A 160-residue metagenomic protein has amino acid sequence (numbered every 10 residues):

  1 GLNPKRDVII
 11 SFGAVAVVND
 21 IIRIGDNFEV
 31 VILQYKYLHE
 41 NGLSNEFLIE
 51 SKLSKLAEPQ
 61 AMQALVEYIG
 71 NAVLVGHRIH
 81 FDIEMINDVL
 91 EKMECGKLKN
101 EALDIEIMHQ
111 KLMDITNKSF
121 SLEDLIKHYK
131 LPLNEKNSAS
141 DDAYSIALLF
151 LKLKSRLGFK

Functional and structural regions predicted by a protein language model:
G1-N87, K92, K97-K99, E123 (+1 more regions): Conserved non-catalytic scaffold segment of RNase H-like nuclease domains
E101-D104, K160: Beta-strand segments within the central parallel beta-sheet cores of soluble alpha/beta enzyme folds
L103-N117: Short alpha-helix plus adjacent loop in nuclease-associated cores
I115-L125: A structural motif
H128, A147-K160: Acidic two-metal-ion nuclease catalytic site recognized across multiple nuclease folds, prominently DnaQ/RNase D-T
D142: Conserved catalytic/binding loops enriched for acidic/polar residues
